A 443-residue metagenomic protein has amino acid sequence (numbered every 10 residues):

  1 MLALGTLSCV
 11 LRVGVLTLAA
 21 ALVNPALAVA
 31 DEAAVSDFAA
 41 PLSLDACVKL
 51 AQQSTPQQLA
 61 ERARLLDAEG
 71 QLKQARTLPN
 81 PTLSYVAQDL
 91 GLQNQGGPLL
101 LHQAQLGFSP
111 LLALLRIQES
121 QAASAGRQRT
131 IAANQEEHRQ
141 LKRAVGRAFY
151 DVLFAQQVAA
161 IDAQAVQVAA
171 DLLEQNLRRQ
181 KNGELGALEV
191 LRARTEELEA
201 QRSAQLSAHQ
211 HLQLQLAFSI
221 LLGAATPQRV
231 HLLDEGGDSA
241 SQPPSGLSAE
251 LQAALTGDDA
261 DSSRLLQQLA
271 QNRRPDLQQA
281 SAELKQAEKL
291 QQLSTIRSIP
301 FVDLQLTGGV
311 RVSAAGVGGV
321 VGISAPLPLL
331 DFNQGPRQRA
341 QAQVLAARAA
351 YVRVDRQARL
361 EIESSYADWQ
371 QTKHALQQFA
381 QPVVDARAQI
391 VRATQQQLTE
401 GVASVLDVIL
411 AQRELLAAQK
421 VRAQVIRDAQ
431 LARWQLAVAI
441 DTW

Functional and structural regions predicted by a protein language model:
M1-Q53, A208-L269, A437-W443: Terminal intrinsically disordered/low-complexity segments used for targeting and assembly
D31-A40, S84-Q121, R229-D259, Q292 (+1 more regions): Small/polar, glycine/serine/threonine/aspartate-rich low-complexity segments that form flexible
K49-L59, L66-P81, G96, A104-A122 (+9 more regions): A glycine-/polar-enriched beta->alpha junction
Q121-S124, A187-E196, V405-R413: Short, charged, amphipathic alpha-helical segments
N134-L269, S365-D368, T372, L415: Periplasmic alpha-helical coiled-coil/stalk elements that build and connect Gram-negative outer-membrane
A170, E199-T226, A386-T442: Short segments within alpha-helical structural elements
G186, A358, S365, G401-V405: Alpha-helical heptad-repeat coiled-coil segments that mediate oligomerization/polymerization in large
